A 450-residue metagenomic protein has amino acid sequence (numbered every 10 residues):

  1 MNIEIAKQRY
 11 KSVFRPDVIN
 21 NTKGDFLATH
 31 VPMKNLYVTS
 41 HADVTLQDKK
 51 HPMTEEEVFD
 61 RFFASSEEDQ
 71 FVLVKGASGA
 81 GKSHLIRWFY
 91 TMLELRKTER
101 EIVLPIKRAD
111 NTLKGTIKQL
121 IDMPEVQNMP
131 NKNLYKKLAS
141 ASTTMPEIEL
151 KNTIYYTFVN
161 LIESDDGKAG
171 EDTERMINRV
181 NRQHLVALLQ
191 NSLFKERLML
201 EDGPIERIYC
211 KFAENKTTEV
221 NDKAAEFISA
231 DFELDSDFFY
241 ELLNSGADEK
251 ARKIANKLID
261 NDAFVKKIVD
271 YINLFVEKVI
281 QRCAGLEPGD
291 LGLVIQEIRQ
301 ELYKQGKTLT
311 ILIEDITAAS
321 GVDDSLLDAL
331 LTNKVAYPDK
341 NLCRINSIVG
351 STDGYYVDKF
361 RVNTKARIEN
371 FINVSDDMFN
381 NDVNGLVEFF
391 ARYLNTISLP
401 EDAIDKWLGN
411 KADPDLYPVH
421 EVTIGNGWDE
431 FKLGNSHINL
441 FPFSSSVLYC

Functional and structural regions predicted by a protein language model:
M1, N133-D270: Coupling/switch/interface segments within P-loop NTPase motor domains and analogous charged loops in nucleic-acid
M1-G81, I86-M92, V103-D110, I117-K118 (+5 more regions): Walker A/P-loop-proximal flanking segment of P-loop NTPase domains
M92-N128, A141-T143, Y355-V357: AAA+/P-loop NTPase substrate/partner-engagement loops
A109-L113, T317-A319, T352-V357, D377-F379 (+1 more regions): Conserved nucleotide-binding/hydrolysis micro-motifs of P-loop NTPases
E241-A251, I280, T310-A319, N346-G350 (+1 more regions): Hydrophobic/aromatic interaction determinants used to assemble and anchor large protein complexes
C283-N346: Conserved Walker B catalytic segment
D358-M378: A short helix-turn-beta junction within AAA+ P-loop NTPase domains corresponding to the substrate/partner-engaging
V383-C450: Conserved AAA+ ATPase small/helical "lid" subdomain
